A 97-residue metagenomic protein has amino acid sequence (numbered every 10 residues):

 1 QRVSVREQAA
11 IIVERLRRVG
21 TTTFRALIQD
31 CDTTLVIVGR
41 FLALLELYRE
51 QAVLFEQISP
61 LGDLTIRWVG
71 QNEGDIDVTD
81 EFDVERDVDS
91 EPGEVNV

Functional and structural regions predicted by a protein language model:
Q1-V97: A charged, low-hydrophobicity C-terminal interaction/regulatory region common to genome-maintenance complexes
